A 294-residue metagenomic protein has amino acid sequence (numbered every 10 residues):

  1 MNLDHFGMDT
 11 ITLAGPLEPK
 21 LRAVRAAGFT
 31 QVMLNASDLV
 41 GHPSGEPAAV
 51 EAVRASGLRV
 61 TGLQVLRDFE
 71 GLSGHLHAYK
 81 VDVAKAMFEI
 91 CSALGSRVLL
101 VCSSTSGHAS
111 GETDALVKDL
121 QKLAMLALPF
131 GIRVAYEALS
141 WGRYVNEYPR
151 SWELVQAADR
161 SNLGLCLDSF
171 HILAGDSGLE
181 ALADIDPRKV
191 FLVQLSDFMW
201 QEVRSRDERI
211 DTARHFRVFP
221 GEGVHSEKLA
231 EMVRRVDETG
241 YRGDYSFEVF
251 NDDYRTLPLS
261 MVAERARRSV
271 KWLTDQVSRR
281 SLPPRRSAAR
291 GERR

Functional and structural regions predicted by a protein language model:
M1-R97, L128, G164, V190 (+3 more regions): N-terminal pre-domain/capping segments
T10-E18, L34-A48, D68-A78, T105-D114 (+5 more regions): Acidic-and-aromatic substrate-binding clefts and catalytic sites of carbohydrate-active enzymes
E18, E70, G74-L165, A174 (+3 more regions): Active-site acidic/histidine proton-transfer and metal-coordination neighborhood in alpha/beta enzyme cores
A23, I90, A181-D184, R235: Well-formed, non-transmembrane alpha-helical positions, independent of function
V24, A49-A52, A78-V81, V117-K118 (+4 more regions): Short, hinge-like loop/turn segments at secondary-structure boundaries
V32, L63, K122-G223, V277-A289: Acidic/histidine-rich catalytic cores of soluble enzymes
V224-E238: A short, acidic, amphipathic alpha-helical segment used as a generic capping/interface helix at domain edges
S246-V249: Short acidic/histidine-rich active-site segments
